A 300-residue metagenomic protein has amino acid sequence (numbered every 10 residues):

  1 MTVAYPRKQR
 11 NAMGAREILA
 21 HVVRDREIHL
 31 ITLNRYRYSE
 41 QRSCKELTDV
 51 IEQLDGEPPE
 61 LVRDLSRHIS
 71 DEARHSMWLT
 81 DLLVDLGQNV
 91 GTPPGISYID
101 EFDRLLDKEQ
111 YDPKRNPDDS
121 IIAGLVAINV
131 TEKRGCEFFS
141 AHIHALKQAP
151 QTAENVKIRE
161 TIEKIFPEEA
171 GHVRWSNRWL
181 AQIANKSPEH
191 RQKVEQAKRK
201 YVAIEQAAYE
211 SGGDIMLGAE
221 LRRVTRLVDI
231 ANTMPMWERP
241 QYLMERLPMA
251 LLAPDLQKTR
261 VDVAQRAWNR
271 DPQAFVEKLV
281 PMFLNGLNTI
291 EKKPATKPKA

Functional and structural regions predicted by a protein language model:
M1-A300: Non-heme di-metal
